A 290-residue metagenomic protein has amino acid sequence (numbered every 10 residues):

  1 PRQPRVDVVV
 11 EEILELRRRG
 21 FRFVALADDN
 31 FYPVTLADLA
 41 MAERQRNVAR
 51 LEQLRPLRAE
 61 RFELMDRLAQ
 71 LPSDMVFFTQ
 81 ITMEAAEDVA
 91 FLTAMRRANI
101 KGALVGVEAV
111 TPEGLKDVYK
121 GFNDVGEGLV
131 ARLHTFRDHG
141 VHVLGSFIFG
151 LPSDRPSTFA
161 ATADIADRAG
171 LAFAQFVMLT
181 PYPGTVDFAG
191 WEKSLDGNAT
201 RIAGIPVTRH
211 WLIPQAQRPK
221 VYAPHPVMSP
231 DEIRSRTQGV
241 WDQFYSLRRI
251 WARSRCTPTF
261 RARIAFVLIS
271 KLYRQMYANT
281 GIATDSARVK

Functional and structural regions predicted by a protein language model:
P1-L144, L151, P156-A160, D164: Radical SAM [4Fe-4S] cluster-binding motif and immediate context
Q53, F176, H225-S229: Generic alpha-helical structural element
G145, F173, V177: RNase H-like polynucleotidyl transferase catalytic core
D164-F173: Basic phosphate/pyrophosphate-binding loop/patch that engages nucleotide-derived ligands
M178, G184: Glycine-rich beta-alpha loop elements in corrinoid/cobalamin-binding modules across cobalamin-dependent enzymes
V186-E192, D196-K290: Radical SAM enzyme core and accessory elements
